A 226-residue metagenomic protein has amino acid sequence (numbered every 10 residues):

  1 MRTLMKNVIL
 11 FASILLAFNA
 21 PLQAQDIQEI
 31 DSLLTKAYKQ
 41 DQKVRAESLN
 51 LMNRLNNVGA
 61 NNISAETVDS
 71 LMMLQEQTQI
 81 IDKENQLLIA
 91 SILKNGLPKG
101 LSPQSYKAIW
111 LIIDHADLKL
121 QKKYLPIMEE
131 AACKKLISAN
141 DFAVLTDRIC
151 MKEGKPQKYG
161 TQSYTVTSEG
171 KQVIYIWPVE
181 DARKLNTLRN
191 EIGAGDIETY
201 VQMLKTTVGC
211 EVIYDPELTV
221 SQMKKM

Functional and structural regions predicted by a protein language model:
M1-I27: Bacterial Sec-dependent N-terminal signal peptides
Q25-P103, L111-K119: Preference for long, solvent-exposed alpha-helical segments and helix-linker "stalks"
N85-L88, Y124, D141, D181-L188 (+1 more regions): Stable alpha-helical elements in mature extracytoplasmic
L93-L97, A116, A132-K135, I192 (+1 more regions): Sec/Tat-exported extracytoplasmic proteins
L97-A108, S138-V144, I197-V201: Surface-exposed patches in mature extracellular/periplasmic domains of secreted proteins
L101, H115-T165: Extended amphipathic alpha-helical interaction segments
Q157-R189, Y200-M203, T207: Betabetaalpha-Me/HNH-type nuclease active-site subdomain
K184-M226: A cross-kingdom marker for long, charged
